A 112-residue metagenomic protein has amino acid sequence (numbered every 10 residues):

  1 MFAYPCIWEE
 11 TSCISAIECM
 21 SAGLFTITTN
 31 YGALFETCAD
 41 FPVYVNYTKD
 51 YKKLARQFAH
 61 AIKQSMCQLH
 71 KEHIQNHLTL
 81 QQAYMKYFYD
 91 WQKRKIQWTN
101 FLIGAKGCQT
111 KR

Functional and structural regions predicted by a protein language model:
M1: Short, Asp-centered acidic motifs that coordinate Mg2+ and/or phosphate in catalytic or ligand-binding sites
Y4: Redox-cofactor binding/interface segments in oxidoreductases and associated redox assembly factors
I7-W8: Aromatic "clamp/platform" in nucleotide-sugar-dependent glycosyltransferases that forms part of the donor/acceptor
S12-C13, D90: Active-site helix-initiating loop/hinge in glycosyltransferases
I14-S21, G32-E36: Short alpha-helical segment that forms part of, or immediately flanks, the ligand-binding pocket in carbohydrate-active
F25-T28: Short hydrophobic beta-strand element within catalytic cores of glycosyltransferases and related nucleotide-activated
F35-M66: Change "using UDP/GDP/dTDP sugars" to "using nucleotide sugars
K53, H70-Q109: A charged, aromatic-enriched C-terminal amphipathic alpha-helix characteristic of glycosyltransferases across folds
